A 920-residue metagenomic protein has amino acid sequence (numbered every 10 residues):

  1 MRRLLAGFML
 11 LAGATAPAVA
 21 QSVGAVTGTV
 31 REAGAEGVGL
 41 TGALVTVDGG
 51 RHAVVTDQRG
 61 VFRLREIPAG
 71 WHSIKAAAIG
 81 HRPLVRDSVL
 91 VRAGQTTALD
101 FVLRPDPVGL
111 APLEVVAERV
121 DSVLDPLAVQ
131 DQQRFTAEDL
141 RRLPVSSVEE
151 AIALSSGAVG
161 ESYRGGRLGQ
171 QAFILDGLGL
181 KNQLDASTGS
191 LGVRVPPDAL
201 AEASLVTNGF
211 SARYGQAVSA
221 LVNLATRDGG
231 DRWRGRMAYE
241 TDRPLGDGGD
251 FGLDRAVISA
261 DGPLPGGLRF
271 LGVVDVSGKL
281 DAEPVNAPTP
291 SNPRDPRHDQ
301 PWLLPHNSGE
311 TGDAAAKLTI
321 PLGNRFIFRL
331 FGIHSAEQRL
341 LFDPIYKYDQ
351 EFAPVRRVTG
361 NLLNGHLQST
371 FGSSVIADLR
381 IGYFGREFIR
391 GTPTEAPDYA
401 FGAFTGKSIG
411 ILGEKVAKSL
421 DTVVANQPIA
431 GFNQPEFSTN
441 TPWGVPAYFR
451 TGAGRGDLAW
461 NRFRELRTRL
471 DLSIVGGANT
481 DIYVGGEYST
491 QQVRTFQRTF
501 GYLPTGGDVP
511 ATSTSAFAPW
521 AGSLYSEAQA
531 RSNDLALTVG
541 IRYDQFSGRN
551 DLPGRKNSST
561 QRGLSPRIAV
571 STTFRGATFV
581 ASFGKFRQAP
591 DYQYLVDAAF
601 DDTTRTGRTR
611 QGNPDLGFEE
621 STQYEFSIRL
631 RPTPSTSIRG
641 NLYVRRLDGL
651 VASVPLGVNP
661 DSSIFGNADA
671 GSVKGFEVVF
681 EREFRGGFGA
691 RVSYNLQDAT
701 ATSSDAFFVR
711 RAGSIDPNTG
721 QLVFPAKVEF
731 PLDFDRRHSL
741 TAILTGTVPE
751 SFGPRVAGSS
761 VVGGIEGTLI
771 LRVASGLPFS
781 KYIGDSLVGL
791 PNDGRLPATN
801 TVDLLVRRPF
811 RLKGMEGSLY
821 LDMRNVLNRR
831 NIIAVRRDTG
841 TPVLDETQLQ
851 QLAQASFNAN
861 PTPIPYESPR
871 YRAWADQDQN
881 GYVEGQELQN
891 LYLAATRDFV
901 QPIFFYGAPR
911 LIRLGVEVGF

Functional and structural regions predicted by a protein language model:
P17-V123, K181, A530: Periplasm-facing N-terminal accessory domains of Gram-negative outer-membrane beta-barrel systems
H81-R82, D87-L99, A111-A225, E240-R243 (+4 more regions): Periplasmic N-terminal accessory/gating domains of Gram-negative outer-membrane beta-barrel systems
A238, R531-D534, F546, Y643-R646 (+1 more regions): Gram-negative outer-membrane beta-barrel transporters
F251-Q338, V355-A377, P566: Transmembrane beta-barrel wall of Gram-negative outer-membrane proteins
G332-A530: Replace "related TpsB outer-membrane translocases also match" with "some related outer-membrane beta-barrels such as
D378, G382, F579-G584, Y594 (+6 more regions): Membrane-embedded beta-barrel scaffold of Gram-negative outer-membrane proteins
Q588-Y592, F600, L732-R811, I832-R836 (+1 more regions): C-terminal beta-barrel architecture of Gram-negative outer-membrane proteins
S759-D785, P809-F920: C-terminal beta-signal and adjacent terminal beta-strands/loops of Gram-negative outer-membrane beta-barrel proteins
